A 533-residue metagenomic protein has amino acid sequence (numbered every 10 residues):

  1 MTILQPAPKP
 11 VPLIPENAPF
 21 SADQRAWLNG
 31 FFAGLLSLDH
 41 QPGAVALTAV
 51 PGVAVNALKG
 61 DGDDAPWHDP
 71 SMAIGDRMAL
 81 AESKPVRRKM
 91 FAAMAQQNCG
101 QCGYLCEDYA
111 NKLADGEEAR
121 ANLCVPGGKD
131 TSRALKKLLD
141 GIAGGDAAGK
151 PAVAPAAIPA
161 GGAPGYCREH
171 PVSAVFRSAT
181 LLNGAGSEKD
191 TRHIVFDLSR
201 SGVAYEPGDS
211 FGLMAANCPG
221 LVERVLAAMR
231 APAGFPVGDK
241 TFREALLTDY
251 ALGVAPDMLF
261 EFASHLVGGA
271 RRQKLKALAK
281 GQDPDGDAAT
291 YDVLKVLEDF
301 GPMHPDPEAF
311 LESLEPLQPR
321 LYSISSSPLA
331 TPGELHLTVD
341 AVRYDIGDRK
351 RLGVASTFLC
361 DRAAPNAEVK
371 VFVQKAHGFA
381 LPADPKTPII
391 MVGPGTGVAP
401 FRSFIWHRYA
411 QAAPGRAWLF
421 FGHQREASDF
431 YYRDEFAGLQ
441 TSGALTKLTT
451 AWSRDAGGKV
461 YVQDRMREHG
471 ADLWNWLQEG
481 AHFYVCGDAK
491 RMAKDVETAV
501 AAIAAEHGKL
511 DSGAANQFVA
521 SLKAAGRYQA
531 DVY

Functional and structural regions predicted by a protein language model:
T2-F20, G30-F32, L36-S71, P85 (+2 more regions): FNR-like FAD-binding dehydrogenase module
N17, A79, C124: Glycine- and other small-residue-rich loops at beta-strand/loop junctions that grip anionic moieties
S21, A79, S83, R87 (+5 more regions): Generic structural signal for well-ordered, non-membrane alpha-helical segments in soluble metabolic enzymes
D64-L80, G127: Redox cofactor-anchoring modules in respiratory/redox and cofactor-processing assemblies
S83-F91, N111-K112: Short, intrinsically disordered, charge-biased short linear motifs at domain edges
M94-K112, A121-K137: Local cysteine-cluster metal-coordination motifs and their immediate loop/turn environment, predominantly Fe-S cluster
